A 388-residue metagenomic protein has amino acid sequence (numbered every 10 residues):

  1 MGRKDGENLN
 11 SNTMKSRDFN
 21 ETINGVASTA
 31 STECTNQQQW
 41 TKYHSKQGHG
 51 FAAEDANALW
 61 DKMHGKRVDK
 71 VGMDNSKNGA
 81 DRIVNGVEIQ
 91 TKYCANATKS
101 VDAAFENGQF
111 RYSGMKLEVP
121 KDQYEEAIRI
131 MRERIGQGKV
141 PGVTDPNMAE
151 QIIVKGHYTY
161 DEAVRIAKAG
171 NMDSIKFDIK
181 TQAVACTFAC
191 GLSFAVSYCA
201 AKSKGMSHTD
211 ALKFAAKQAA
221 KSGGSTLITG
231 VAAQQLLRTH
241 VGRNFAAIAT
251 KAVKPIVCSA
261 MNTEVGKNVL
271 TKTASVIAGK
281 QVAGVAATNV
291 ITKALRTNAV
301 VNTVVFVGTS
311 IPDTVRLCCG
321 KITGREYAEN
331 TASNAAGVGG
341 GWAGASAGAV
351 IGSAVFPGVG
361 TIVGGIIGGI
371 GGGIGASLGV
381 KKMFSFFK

Functional and structural regions predicted by a protein language model:
M1-F51: Interdomain/boundary linker segments immediately adjacent to catalytic/signaling cores
T29-N107: Catalytic centers of nucleases
N96, P120, T159, G205-S207 (+1 more regions): Helix N-terminus capping/helix-initiation residues
T98-Q151: A recognition module on extended beta-rich or small alphabeta surfaces enriched in W/G with H and D/E
D145-K217: Cytosolic-side membrane-insertion boundary helix
C190-F306, P312, N330-M383: Small-residue-rich hydrophobic membrane-insertion segments
T309-E329: Membrane-helix boundary/interface segments in integral membrane proteins
R325, F384-K388: Cytosolic/matrix-facing juxtamembrane and C-terminal tails of multi-pass cellular membrane proteins
